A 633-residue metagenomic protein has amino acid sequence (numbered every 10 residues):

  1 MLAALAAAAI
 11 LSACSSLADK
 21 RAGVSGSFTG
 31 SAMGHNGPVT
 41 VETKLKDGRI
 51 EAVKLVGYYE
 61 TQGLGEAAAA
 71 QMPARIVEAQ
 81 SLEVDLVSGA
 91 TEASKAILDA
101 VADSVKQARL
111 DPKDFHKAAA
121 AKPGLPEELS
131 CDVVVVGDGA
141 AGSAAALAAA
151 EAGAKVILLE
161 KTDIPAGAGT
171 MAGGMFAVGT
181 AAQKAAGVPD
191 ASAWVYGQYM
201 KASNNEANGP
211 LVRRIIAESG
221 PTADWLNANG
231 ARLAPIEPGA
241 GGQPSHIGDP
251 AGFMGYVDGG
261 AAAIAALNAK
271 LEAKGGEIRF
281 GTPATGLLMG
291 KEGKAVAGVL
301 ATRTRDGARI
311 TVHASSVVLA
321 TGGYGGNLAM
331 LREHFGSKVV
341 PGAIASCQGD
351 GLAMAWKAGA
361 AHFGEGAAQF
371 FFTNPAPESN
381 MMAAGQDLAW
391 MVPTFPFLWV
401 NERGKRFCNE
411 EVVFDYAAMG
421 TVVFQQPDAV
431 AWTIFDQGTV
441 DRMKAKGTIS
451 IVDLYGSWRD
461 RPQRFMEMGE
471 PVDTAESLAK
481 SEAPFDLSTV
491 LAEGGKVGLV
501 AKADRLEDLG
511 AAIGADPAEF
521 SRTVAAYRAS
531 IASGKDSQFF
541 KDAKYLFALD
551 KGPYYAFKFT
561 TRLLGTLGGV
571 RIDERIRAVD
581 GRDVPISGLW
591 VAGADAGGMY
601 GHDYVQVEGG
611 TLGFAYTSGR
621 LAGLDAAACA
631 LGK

Functional and structural regions predicted by a protein language model:
D19-K117: Active-site- and interface-proximal helix/loop "cap" or "latch" segments in soluble metabolic and energy-transducing
K122-A141, I157: Beta1/beta-strand and adjacent pyrophosphate-binding region of the FAD-binding site in flavoprotein oxidoreductases
E151-M171: Glycine-rich FAD pyrophosphate-binding loop
A177-I215: Glycine-rich active-site loop/strand segments that organize a redox cofactor
I216-A308, N327-A329, P375-P377, V524 (+1 more regions): Conserved redox-cofactor binding core of oxidoreductases
G286-L288, A295, R505-D508, A512-D603: A glycine-rich dinucleotide-binding beta-alpha-beta segment and adjacent secondary-structure elements that constitute
R305-A308, V312-S379, A418-G420, F424 (+2 more regions): Glycine-rich loop(s) and the adjacent beta-strand/alpha-helix scaffold that form part
L352-M354, A361-A512: An anion/pyrophosphate-binding glycine-rich loop and adjacent beta-alpha core in soluble alpha-beta enzymes
